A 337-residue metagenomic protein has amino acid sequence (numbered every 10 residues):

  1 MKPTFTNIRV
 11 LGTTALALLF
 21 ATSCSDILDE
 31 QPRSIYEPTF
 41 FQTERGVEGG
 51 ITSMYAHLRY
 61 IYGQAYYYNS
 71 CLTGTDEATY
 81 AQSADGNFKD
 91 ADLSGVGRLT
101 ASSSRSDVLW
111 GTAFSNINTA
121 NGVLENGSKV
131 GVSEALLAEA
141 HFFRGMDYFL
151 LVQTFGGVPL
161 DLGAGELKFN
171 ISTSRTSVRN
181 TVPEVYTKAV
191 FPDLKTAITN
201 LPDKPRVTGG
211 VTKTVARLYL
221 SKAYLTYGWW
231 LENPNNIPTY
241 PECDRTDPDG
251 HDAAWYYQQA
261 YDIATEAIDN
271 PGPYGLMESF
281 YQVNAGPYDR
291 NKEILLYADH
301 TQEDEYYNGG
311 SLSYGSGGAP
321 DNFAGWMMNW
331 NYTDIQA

Functional and structural regions predicted by a protein language model:
K2-G12: Bacterial N-terminal signal peptides that target proteins for export
L11-L19: Sec-dependent N-terminal signal peptides
A21-S23: C-terminal motif of bacterial Sec signal peptides marking the signal peptidase cleavage site
S25-N87, V158, L162, K195 (+2 more regions): An aromatic- and glycine-enriched ligand-binding surface/loop that stacks and positions planar moieties
E44, E48-Y62, Y66, S83-F155 (+1 more regions): Conserved, well-structured interaction surfaces
F142, M146, L218, K222-L225: Contiguous, well-ordered alpha-helical segments that form the cores/surfaces of helical PPI scaffolds
L160-G165, V190: Core alpha/beta catalytic barrel or barrel-like domain that forms the active/cofactor pocket in diverse metabolic
E166-S177, C243-D249: Aromatic- and acidic-residue-enriched carbohydrate-binding clefts of CAZyme catalytic domains
